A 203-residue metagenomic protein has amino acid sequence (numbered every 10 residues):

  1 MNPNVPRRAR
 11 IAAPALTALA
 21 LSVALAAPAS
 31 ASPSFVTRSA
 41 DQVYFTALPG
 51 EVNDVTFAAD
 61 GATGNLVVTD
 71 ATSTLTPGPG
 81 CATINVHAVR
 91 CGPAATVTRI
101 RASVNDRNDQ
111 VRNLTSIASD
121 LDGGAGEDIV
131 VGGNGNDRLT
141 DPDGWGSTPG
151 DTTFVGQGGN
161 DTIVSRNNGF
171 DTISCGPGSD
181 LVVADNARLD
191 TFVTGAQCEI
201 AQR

Functional and structural regions predicted by a protein language model:
M1-A31: Secretory targeting and sorting signals
N2, A27-L114, W145-G146, N160-I163 (+1 more regions): Extracellular lectin-like interaction modules
L66-D70, L181-A187: Short, intrinsically disordered, charge-biased short linear motifs at domain edges
P77, H87, D171, V193-T194: Secretory pathway export signals and precursors
S103-V104, N113-L114, L121-G123, G132 (+6 more regions): Glycine-centered beta-turn/loop sites at beta-strand termini
I117-A118, E127: Glycine/proline-rich low-complexity spacer/linker segments in large multi-domain proteins
T194-R203: Short, low-complexity, Pro/Ser/Thr/Gly-rich segments in the mature regions of secreted, periplasmic
